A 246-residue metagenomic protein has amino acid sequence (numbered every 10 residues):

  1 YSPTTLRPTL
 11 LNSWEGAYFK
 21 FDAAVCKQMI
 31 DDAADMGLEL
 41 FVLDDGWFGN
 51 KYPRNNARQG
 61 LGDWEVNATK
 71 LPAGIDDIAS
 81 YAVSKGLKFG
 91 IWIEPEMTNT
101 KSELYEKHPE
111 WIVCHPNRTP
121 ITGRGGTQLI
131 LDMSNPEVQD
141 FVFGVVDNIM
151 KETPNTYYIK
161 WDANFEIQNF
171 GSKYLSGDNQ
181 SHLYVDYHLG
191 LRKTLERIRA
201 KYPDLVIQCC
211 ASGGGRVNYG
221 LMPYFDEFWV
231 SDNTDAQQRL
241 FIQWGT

Functional and structural regions predicted by a protein language model:
S2-G144, T153, Y157-Y158: Aromatic-lined carbohydrate-binding/catalytic grooves of carbohydrate-active enzymes
N67-S80, S84, E106-T246: Active-site neighborhood of glycoside hydrolase catalytic domains
